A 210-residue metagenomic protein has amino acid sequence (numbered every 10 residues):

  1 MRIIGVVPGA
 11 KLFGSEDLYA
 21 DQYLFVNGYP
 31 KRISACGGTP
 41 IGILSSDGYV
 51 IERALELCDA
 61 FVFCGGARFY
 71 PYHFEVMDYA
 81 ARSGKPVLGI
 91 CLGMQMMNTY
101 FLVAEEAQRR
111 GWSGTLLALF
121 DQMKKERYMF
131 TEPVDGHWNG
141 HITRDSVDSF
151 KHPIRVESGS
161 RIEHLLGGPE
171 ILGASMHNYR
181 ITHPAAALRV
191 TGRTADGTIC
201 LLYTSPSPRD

Functional and structural regions predicted by a protein language model:
M1-A104, R110-L166, N178-T198, S205: N-terminal beta1-alpha1 cap of cysteine-dependent amidohydrolase-like domains
P169: Conserved GNAT-fold acetyl-CoA-binding loop/helix
S175: Short basic/aromatic active-site micro-motif
Y203-D210: Conserved small/polar residues in nucleotide/adenosyl-binding loops
